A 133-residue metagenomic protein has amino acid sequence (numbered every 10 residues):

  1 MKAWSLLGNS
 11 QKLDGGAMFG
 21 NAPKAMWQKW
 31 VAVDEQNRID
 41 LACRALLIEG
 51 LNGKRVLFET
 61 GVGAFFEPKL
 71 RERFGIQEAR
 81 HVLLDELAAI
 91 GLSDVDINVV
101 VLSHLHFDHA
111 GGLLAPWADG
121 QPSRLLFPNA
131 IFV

Functional and structural regions predicted by a protein language model:
K2, G8-I90: Conserved beta-strand hairpin/beta-sheet module of binuclear metal-dependent hydrolase folds, prominently
A3-W4, F132: Generic low-polarity alpha-helical segments
R55, G61-V133: Active-site HxH/HxHxD metal-binding segment of metal-dependent hydrolases
